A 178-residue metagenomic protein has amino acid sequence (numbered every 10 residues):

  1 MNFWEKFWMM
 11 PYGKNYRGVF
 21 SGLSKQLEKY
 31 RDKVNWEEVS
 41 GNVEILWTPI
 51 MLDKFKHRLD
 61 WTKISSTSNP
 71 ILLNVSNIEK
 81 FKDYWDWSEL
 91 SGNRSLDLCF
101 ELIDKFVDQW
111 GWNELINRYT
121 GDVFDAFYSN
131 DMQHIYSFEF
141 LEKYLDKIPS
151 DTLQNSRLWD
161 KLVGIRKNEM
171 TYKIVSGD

Functional and structural regions predicted by a protein language model:
M1-D178: Alpha-helical scaffold segments
